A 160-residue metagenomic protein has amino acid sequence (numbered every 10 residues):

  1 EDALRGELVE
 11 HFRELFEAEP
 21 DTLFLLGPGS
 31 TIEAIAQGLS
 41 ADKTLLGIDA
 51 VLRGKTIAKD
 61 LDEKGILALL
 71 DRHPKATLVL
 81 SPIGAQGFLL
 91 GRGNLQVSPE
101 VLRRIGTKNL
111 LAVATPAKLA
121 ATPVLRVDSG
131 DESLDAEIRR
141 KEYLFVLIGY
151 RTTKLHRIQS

Functional and structural regions predicted by a protein language model:
E1-E63: N-terminal active-site beta-alpha-beta segment that forms phosphate/nucleotide-binding and substrate-recognition loops
E1-R13, D42-T44, K75-L80, Q86-S160: ATP/nucleoside-binding phosphotransfer catalytic cores, i.e., glycine-rich phosphate-binding loops
F16-E17, L70, L102-R103: N-terminal cationic-hydrophobic initiation segments that often serve targeting/anchoring roles
I57-Q86: A structural-propensity feature for long, helix-poor, extended segments
